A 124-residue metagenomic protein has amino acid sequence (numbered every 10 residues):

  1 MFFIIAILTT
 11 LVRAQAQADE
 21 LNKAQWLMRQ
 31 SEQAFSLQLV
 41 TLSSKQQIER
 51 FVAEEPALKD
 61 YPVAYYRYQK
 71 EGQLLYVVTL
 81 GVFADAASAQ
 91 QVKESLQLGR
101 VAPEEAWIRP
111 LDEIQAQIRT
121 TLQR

Functional and structural regions predicted by a protein language model:
M1-F2, R50: Intrinsic disorder/low-structure terminal segments
F2-T10: Bacterial N-terminal signal peptides
L11-A16: Sec/Tat signal peptide C-region and signal peptidase I cleavage site
Q17-E32, S43-V77, V82-R124: Extracytoplasmic
F35-T41: Conserved short N-terminal element of RNA/RNP-binding modules in eukaryotic RBPs
